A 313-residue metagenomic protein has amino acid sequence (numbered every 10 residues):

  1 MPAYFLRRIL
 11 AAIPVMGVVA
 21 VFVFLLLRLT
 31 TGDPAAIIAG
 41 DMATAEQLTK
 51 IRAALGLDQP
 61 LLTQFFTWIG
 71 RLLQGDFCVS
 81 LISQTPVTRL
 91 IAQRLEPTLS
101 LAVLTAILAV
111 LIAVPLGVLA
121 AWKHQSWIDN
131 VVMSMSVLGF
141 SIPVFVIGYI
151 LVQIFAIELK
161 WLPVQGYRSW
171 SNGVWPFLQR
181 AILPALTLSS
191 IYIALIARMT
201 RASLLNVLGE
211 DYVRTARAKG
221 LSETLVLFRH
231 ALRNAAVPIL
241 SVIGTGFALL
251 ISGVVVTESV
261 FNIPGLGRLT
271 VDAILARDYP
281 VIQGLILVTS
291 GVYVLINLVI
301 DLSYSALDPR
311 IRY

Functional and structural regions predicted by a protein language model:
P2-Y4, I13, A92-D129, V144 (+2 more regions): Alpha-helical transmembrane segments of integral membrane proteins, especially multi-pass inner/plasma-membrane
V15-F66, I82, L159-R180: Hydrophobic alpha-helical transmembrane segments of membrane transport/permease proteins and related membrane-embedded
F22-L29, Q59, G70, S134-Q165 (+1 more regions): Membrane-water interface segments at the C-terminal ends of transmembrane alpha-helices in multi-pass inner-membrane
G32, L73-G75, G253, P309: Flexible, glycine-biased helix-capping/connector loops in cytosolic signal-transduction modules
A36-I38, T63, C78-L81, I147-G148 (+4 more regions): Short, hydrophobic secondary-structure boundary micro-motifs
D58-V114: An internal, D/E-rich "acidic patch" concept
